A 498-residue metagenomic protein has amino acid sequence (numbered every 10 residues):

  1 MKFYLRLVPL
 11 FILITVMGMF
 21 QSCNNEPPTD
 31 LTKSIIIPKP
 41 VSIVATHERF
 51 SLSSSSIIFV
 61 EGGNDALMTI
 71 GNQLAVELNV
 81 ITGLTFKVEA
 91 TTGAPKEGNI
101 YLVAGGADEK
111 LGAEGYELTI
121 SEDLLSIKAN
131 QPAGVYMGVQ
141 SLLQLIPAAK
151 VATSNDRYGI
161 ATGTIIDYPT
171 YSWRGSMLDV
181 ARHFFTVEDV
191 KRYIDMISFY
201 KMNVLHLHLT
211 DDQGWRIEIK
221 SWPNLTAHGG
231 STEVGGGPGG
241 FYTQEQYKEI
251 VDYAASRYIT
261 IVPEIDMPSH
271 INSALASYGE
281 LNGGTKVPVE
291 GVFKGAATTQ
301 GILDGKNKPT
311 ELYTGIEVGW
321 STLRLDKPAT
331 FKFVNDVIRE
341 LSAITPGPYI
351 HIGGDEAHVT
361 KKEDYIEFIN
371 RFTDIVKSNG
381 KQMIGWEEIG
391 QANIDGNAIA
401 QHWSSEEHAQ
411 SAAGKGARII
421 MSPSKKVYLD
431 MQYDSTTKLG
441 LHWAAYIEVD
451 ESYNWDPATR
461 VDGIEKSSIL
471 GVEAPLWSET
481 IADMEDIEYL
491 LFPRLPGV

Functional and structural regions predicted by a protein language model:
M1-K33: Bacterial Sec-dependent N-terminal signal peptides
C23-P169, S342, N379, M383-E387: Acidic, contiguous N-terminal accessory segments
P38, V44, E249, K327 (+3 more regions): Substrate-binding groove of N-acetylhexosamine-processing glycoside hydrolases
S56, R174-D179, T232, G353-T360 (+1 more regions): Short, conserved helix/loop micro-motifs enriched in His/Cys and acidic residues
N64-D65, P132-G134, Q144, H183 (+7 more regions): Solvent-exposed loop/turn segments at secondary-structure junctions within structured extracellular/periplasmic domains
E77, E109-S321, A329-F331, V337-Y349 (+3 more regions): Feature activates predominantly on carbohydrate-active enzymes
T85, N203-V204, I259-T260, Q382 (+1 more regions): Residue-level detector of anion-binding/catalytic polar loops
A90-E97, D212-W222, G390-D395: Beta-rich nucleic-acid/ligand-interaction surfaces
